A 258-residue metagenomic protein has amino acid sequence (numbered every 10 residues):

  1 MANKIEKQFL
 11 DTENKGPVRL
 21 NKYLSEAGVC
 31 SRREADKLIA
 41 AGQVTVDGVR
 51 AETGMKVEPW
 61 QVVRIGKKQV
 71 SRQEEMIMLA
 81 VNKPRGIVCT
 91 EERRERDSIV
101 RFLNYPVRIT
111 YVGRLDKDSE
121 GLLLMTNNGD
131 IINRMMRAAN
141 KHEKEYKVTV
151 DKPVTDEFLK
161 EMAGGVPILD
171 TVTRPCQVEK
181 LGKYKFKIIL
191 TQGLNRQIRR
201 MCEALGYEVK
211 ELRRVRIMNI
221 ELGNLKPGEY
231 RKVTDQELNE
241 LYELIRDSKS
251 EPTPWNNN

Functional and structural regions predicted by a protein language model:
A2-N258: Basic, flexible Lys/Arg- and Gly-enriched helix-loop patches that mediate nucleic-acid binding at interfaces with rRNA
